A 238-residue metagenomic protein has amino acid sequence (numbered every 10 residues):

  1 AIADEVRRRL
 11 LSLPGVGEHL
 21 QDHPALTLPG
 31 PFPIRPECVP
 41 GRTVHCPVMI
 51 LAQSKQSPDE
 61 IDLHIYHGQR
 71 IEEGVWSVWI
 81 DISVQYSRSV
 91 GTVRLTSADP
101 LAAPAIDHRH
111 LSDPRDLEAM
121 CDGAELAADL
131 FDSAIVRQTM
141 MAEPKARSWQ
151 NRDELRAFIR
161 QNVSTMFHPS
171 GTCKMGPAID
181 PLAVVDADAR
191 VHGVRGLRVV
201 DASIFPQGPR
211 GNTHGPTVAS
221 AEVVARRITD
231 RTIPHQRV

Functional and structural regions predicted by a protein language model:
A1-G41, A98: Glycine-rich loop(s) and the adjacent beta-strand/alpha-helix scaffold that form part
P33-E37, H45-P216, V224-V238: FAD-dependent oxidoreductase catalytic-site/capping-region signature
A221: ATP-dependent carboxylate activation and anion-phosphoryl transfer catalytic cores that bind Mg-ATP to form
